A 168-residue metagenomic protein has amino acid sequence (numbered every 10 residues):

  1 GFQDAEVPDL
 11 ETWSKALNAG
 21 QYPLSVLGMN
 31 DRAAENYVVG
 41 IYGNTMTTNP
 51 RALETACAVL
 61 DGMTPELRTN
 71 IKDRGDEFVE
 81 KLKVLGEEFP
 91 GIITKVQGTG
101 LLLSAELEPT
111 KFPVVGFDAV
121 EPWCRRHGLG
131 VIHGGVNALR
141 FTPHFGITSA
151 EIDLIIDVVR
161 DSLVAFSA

Functional and structural regions predicted by a protein language model:
G1-A168: Conserved N-terminal phosphate-binding loop of PLP-dependent enzymes in the Aspartate aminotransferase
